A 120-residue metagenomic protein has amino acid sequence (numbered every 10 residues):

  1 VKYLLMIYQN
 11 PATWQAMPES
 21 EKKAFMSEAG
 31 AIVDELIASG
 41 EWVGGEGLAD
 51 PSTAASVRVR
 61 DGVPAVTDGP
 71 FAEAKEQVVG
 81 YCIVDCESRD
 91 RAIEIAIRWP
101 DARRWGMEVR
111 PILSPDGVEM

Functional and structural regions predicted by a protein language model:
V1-M120: Conserved, structured core segments of small domains
